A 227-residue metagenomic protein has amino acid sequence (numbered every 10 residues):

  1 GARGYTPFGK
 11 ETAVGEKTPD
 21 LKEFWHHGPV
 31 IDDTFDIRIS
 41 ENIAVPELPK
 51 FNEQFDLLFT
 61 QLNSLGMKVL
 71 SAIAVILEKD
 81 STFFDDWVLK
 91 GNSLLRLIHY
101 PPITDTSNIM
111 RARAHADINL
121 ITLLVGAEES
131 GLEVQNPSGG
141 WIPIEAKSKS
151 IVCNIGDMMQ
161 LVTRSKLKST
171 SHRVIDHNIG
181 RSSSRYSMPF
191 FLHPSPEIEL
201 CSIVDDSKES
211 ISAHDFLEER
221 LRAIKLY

Functional and structural regions predicted by a protein language model:
G1-Y227: Peripheral, non-catalytic segments flanking oxidoreductase cores
